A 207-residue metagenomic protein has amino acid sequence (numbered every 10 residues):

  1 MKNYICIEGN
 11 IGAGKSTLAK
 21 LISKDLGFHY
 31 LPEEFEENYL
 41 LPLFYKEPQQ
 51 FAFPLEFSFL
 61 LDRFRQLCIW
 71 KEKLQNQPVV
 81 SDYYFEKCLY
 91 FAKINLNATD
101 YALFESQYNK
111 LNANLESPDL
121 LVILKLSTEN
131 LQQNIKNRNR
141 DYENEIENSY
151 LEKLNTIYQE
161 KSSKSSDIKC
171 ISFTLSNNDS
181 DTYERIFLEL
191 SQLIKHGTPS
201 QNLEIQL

Functional and structural regions predicted by a protein language model:
I7: Hydrophobic anchor at the beta1->P-loop junction of P-loop NTPases
N10: P-loop (Walker A) phosphate-binding loop of NTP-binding proteins
K15: Conserved lysine of the Walker
L18-A19, S23: Post-Walker A alpha-helix
K24-D62: Conserved substrate/cofactor phosphate-moiety recognition/catalytic segment in nucleotide-dependent phosphotransferases
L55-L115: Glycine-rich phosphate-binding loop used to anchor ATP phosphates in small-molecule kinases, encompassing both
L89-T156: A glycine- and Lys/Arg-enriched "phosphate-lid" helix/loop adjacent to the NTP-binding pocket of small-molecule kinases
Q132-L207: NTP-dependent small-molecule kinase module
